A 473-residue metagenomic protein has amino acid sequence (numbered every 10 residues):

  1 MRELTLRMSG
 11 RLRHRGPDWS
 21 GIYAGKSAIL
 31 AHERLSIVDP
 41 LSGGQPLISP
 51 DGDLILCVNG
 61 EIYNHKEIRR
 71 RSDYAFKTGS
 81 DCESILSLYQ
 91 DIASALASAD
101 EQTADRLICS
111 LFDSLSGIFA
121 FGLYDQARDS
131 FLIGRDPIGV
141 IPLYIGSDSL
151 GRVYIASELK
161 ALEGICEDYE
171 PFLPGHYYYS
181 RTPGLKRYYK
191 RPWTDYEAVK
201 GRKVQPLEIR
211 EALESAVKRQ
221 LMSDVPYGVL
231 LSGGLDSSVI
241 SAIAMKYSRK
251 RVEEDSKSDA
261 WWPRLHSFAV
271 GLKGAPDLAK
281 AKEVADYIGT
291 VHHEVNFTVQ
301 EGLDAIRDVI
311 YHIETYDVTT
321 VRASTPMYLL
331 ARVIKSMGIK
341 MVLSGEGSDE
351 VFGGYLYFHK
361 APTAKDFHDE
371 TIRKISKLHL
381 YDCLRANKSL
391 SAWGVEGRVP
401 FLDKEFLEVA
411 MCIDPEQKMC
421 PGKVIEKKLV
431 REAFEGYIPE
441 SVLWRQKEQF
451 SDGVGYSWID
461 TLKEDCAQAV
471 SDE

Functional and structural regions predicted by a protein language model:
M1-T315, S441: Cysteine-centered catalytic environments shared across enzyme families
S42, E214, S324, H379-L384: Short, motif-level signal for alpha-helix interfacial/capping segments enriched in acidic residues and aromatics/proline
L107, G201-Q205, I209, V318 (+4 more regions): Conserved acidic
R307-Y311, Y357-H359, S457-D460: Short low-complexity, flexible loop/linker segments enriched in glycine and/or proline with clustered acidic
I334: Hydrophobic pocket-lining residues that define ligand/cofactor binding sites across diverse proteins
G338-L343, P362, F367-E473: Adenosyl-5′-phosphate
I339-D349, Y355: Short acidic/histidine-rich active-site segments
